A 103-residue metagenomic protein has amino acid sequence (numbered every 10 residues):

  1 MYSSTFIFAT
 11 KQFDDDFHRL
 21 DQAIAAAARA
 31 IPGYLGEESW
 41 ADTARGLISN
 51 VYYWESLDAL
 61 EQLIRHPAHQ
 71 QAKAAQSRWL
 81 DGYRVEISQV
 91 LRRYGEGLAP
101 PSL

Functional and structural regions predicted by a protein language model:
M1-I48, L57-R65, L80-L103: Short S/T/G/P-rich N-terminal loop/turn motif that feeds into the first structured element of a domain
A75-R78: Arginine/glycine-rich "motif VI" loop of SF2 helicases in the C-terminal RecA-like domain
